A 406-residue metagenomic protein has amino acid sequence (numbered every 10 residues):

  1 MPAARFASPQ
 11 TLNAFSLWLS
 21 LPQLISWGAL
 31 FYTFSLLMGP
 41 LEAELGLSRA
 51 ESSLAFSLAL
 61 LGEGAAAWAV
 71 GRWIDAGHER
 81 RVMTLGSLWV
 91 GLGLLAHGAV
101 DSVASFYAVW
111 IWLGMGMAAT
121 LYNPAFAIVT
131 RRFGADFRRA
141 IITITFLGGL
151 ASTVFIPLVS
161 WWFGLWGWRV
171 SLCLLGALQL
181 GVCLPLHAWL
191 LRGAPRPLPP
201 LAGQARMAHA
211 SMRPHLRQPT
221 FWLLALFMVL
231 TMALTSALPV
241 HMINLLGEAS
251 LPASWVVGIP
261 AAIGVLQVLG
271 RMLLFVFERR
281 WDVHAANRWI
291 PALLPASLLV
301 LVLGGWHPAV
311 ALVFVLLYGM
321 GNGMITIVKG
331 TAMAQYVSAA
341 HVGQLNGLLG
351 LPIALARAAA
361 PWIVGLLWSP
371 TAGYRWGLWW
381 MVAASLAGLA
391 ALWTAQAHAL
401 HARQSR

Functional and structural regions predicted by a protein language model:
F34-M38, P219-L269: Extracytoplasmic gate region of multi-pass secondary transporters
L41, A119-F133, M324-V337: Intracellular juxtamembrane helix-capping segments at the cytosolic ends of symmetry-related transmembrane helices
L41-E42, W73-I74, P157-W166, L246-G247 (+2 more regions): Interfacial helix-cap and linker-helix signal at transmembrane-aqueous boundaries of multi-pass secondary transporters
A65-V103: Conserved MFS/SLC helix-loop-helix module at the cytosolic interface between two early adjacent transmembrane helices
A66-H78, G270-V283, W368: Helix-to-loop junctions at the C-terminal end of transmembrane segments in multipass secondary transporters
G93, S105-T120, V229, V310-G323: Hydrophobic core of transmembrane alpha-helices in multi-pass small-molecule transporters, especially MFS/SLC-type
L147-A194: Helix-loop-helix hairpin linking two adjacent transmembrane segments in secondary transporters
I263, D282-A332: C-terminal transmembrane helical hairpin of 12-TM major facilitator-type secondary transporters
